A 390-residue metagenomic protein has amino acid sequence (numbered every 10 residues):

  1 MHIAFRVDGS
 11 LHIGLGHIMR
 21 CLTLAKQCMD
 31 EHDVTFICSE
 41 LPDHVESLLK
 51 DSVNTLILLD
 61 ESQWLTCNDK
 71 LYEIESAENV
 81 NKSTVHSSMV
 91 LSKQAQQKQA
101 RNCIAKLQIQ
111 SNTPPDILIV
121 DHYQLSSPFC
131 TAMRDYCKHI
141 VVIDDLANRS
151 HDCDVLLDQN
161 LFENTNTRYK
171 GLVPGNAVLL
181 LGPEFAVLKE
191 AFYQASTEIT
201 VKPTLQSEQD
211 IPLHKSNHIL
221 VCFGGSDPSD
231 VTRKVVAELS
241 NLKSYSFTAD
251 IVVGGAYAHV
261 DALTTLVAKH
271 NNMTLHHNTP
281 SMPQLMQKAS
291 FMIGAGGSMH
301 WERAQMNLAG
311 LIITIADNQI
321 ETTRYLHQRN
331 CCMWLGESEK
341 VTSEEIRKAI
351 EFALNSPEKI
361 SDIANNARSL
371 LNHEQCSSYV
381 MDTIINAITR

Functional and structural regions predicted by a protein language model:
D8-R20, H44-V45, V120, D230: A short, glycine/small-residue-rich beta-strand->loop->alpha-helix junction that serves as a flexible
E31-K93, Q97, G336: Conserved nucleotide-sugar phosphate-binding/catalytic loop shared by glycosyltransferases and other
D152-D230, D261: A nucleotide-sugar donor-handling region in carbohydrate enzymes
T197-A289: Donor-nucleotide binding loops and adjacent catalytic segments primarily of GT-B fold Leloir glycosyltransferases
Q287-S298: Acidic donor-binding loop of glycosyltransferase active sites
N318-A349: Change "using UDP/GDP/dTDP sugars" to "using nucleotide sugars
F352, K359-H373: A short, well-ordered alpha-helix in the C-terminal region of glycosyltransferases
H373-R390: C-terminal alpha-helical cap of glycosyltransferases
